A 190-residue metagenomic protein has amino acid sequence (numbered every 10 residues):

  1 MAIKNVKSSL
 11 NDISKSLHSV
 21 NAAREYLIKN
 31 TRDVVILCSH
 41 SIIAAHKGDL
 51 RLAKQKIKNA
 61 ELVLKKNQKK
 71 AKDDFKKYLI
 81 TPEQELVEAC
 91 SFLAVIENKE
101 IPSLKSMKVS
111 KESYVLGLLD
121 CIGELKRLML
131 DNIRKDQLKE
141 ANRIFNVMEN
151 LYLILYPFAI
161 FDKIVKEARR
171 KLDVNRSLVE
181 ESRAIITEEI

Functional and structural regions predicted by a protein language model:
A2-Q68: Leu/Val/Ala/Ile-rich N-terminal alpha-helices, chiefly Sec-type signal peptides and the beginnings
S9, N30-D33, L37, K56 (+6 more regions): Amphipathic, well-ordered alpha-helical segments in soluble domains
S19-N30, A45, D49-L52, A71-T81 (+6 more regions): Non-transmembrane, amphipathic alpha-helical segments
S39-I42, C90-S91, L130: Tandem amphipathic alpha-helical repeat scaffolds
Q55-E112: Long, charged all-alpha helical bundle/coiled-coil segments in cytosolic proteins
L93-I96, E100-Y152: Long, charge-patterned amphipathic alpha-helical coiled-coil/hairpin "stalk" segments used as oligomerization
L138-I190: Long amphipathic all-alpha helical oligomerization modules
